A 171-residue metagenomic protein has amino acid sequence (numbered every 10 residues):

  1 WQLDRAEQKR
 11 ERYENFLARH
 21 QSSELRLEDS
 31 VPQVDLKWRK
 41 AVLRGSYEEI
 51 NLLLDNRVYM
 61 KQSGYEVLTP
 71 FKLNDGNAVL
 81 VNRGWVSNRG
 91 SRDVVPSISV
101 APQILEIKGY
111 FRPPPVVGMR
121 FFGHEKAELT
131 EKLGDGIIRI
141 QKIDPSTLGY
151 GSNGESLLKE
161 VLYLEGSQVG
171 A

Functional and structural regions predicted by a protein language model:
W1-S30, L36-A171: Surface-exposed, charge/polar-rich loops and edge strands
